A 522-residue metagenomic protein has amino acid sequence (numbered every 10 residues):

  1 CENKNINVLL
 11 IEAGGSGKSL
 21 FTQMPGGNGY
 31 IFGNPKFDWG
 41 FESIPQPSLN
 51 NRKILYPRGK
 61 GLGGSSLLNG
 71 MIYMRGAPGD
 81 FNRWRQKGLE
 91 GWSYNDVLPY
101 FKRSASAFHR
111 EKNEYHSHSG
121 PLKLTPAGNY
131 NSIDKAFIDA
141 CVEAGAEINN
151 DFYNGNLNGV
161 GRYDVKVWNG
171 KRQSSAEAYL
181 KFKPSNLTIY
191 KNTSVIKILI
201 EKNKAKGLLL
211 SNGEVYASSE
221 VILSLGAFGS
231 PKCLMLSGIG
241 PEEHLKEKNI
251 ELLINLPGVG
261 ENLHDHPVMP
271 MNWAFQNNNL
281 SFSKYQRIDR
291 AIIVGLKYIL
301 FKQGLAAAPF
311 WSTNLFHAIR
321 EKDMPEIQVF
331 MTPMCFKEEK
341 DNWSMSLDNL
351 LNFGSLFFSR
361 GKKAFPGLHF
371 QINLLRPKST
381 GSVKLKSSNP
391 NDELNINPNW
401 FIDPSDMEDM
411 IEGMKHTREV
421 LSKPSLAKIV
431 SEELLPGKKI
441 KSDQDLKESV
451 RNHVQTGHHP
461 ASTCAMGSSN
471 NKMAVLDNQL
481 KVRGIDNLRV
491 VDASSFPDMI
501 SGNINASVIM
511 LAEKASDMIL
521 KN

Functional and structural regions predicted by a protein language model:
C1-R103, L209, L253-L256, H266-F275 (+1 more regions): N-terminal glycine-rich phosphate/pyrophosphate-binding loop and immediately adjacent elements
E2-N5, G14-K18, L89, A105 (+7 more regions): Acidic glycine-/aspartate-rich tracts in secreted/extracellular proteins
G27-G29, G40-E42, V160-W168, Y190-K191 (+7 more regions): A glycine-rich dinucleotide-binding beta-alpha-beta segment and adjacent secondary-structure elements that constitute
R85-A205, P270-I293: Conserved redox-cofactor binding core of oxidoreductases
S211-F228: Core beta-strand elements of the Rossmann-like FAD/NAD(P) dinucleotide-binding domain in flavoenzyme oxidoreductases
P231, P241-K363, E419-S425, Q444 (+3 more regions): Mid-to-C-terminal "cap/lid" subdomains and adjacent gly/pro-rich loops that border and regulate access to redox
N314-E339, S344, F365-V430: C-terminal segments that line or cap access tunnels to active or ligand-binding sites in enzymes and enzyme-associated
D498-I519: A conserved FAD-binding loop/helix module that cradles the flavin
